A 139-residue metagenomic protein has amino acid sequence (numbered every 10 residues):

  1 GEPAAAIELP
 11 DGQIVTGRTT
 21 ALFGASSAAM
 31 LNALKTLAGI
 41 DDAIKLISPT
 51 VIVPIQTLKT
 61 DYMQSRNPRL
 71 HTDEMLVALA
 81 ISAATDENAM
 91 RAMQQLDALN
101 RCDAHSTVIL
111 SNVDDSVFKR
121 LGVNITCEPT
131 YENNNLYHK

Functional and structural regions predicted by a protein language model:
G1-L70: Conserved mixed alpha/beta catalytic, RNA-binding, or beta-rich assembly cores of soluble enzyme, regulatory
I44-K139: C-terminal binding/interaction regions
